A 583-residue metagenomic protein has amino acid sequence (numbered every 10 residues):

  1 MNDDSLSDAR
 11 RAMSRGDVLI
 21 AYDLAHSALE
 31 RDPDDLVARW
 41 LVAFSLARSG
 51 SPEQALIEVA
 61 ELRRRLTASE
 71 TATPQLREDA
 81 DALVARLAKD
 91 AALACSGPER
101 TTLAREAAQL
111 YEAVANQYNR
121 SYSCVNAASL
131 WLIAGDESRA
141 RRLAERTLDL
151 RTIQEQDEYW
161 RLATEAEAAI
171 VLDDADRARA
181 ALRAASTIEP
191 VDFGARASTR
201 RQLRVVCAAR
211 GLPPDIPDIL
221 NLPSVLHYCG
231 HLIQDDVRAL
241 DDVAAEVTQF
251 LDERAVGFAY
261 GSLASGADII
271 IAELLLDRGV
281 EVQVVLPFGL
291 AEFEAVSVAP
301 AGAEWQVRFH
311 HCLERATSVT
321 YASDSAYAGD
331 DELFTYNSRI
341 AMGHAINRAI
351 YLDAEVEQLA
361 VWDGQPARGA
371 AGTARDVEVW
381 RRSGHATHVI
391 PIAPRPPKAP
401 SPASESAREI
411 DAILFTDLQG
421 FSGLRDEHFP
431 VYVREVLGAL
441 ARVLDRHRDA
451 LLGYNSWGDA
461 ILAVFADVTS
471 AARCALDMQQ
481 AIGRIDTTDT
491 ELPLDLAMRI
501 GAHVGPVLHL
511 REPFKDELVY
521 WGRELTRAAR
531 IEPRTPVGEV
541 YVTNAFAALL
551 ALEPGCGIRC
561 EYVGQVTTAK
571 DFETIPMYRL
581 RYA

Functional and structural regions predicted by a protein language model:
M1-D4, T71-L76, I153-Q156: TPR-adjacent "capping" and linker segments in tetratricopeptide-repeat scaffold/adaptor proteins
N2-M13, W40, A82-A85, A163: Alpha-helical tetratricopeptide repeat
N2-S27, D90-A94: Alpha-helical segment of the N-proximal tetratricopeptide repeat
Y22-D23, L56, T101, A108 (+5 more regions): Conserved positions within tetratricopeptide repeat
R31, A38-G97, T101-L150, L220-A399: Acidic/glycine-enriched connector segments
A85, S404-C474, A481: Catalytic NTP-binding/metal-coordinating core of nucleotidyl cyclase/transferase enzymes
E137, A144-Q156, A163-A175, R179-L222: Long, compositionally biased charged/polar accessory segments in the mid-to-C-terminal portions of proteins
A463-A583: Catalytic beta-strand-to-alpha-helix segment of the class III nucleotidyl cyclase homology domain
